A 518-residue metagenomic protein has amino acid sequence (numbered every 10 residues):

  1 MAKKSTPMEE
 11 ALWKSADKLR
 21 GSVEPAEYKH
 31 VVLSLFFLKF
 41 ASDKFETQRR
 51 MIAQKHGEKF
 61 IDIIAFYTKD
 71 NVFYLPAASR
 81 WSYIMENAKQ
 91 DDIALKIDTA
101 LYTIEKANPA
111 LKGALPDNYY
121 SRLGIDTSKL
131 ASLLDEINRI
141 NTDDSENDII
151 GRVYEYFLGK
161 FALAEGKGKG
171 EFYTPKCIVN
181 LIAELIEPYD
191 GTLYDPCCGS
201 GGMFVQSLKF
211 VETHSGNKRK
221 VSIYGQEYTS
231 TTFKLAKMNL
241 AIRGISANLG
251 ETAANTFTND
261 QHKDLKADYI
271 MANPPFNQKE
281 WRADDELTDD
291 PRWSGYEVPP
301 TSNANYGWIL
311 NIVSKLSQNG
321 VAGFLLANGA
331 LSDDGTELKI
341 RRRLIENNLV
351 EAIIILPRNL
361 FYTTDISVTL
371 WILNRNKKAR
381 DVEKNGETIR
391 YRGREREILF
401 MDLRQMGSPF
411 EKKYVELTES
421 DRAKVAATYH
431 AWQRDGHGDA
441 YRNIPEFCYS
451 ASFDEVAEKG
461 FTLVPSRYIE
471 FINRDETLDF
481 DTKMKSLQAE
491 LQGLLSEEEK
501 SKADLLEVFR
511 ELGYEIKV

Functional and structural regions predicted by a protein language model:
M1-Y189, N248-Q261, I355-R358, V382-T388 (+2 more regions): Non-catalytic, mostly N-terminal accessory regions of nucleic-acid modification and defense proteins
A11, K18, E27-F40, F233 (+2 more regions): Conserved Class I SAM-dependent methyltransferase catalytic core
S22, W281-N303, N328-T336, P357-T363 (+2 more regions): Short, contiguous acidic/charged loop-to-helix segments that flank catalytic cores in large enzymes
G168-A272, N277-L287, R292-Y296, A327-N328 (+2 more regions): Conserved S-adenosyl-L-methionine
V205, K234, A272-P274, Y306-L310 (+12 more regions): Feature representing long, continuous alpha-helical segments
K266-D268, I366-L373, Y414-S420: Short, surface-exposed amphipathic charged segments that create phosphate/polyanion-binding patches used for binding
F276-V298, N305, L338, R343-E346 (+5 more regions): Accessory, often C-terminal, charged low-complexity segments
K279-A283, G323-F324, D333-E337, I353 (+5 more regions): Extended hydrophobic-aromatic, low-complexity segments
